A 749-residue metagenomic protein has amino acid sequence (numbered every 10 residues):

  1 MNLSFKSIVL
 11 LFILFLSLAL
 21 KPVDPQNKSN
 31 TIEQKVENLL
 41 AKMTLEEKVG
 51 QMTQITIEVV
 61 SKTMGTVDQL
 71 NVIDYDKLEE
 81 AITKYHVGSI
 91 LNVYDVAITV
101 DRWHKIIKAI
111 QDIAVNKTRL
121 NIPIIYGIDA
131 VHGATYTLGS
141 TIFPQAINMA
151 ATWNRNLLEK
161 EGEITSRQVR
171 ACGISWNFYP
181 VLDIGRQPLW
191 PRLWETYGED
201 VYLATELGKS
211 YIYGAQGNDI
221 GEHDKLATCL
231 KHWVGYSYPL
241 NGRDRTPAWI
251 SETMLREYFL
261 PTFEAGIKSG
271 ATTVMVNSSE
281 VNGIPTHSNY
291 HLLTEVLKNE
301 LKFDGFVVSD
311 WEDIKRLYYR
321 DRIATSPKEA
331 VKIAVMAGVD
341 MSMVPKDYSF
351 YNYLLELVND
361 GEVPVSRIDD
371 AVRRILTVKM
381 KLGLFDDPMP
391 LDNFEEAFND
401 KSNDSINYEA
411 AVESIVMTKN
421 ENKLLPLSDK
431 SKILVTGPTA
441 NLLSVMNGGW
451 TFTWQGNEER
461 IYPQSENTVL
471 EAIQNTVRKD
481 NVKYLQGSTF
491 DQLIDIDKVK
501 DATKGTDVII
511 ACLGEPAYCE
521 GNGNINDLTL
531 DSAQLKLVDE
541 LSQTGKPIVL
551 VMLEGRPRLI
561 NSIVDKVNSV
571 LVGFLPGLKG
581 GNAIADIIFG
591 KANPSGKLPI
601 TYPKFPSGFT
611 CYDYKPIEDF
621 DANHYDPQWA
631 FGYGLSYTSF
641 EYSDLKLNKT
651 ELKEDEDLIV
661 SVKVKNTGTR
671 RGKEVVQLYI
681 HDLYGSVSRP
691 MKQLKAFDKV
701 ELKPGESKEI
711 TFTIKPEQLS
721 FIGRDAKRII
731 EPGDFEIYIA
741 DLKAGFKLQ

Functional and structural regions predicted by a protein language model:
M1-K28: Bacterial Sec-dependent N-terminal signal peptides
S4, D725-K727: Short proline/glycine-enriched turn/loop segments at secondary-structure junctions
L18-I722, I729-K743: Glycoside hydrolase catalytic-domain context in secreted enzymes
K743-Q749: Short beta-strand elements
